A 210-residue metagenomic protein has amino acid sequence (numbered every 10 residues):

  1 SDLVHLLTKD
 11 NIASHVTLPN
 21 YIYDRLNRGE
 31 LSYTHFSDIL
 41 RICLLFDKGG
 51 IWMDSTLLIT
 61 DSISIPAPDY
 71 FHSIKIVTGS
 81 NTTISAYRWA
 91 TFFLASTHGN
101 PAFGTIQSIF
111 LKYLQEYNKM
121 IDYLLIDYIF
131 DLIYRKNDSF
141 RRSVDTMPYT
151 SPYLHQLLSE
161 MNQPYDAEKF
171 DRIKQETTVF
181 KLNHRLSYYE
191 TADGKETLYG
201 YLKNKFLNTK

Functional and structural regions predicted by a protein language model:
S1-S37, S55-K210: Glycosyltransferase-associated regions of secretory-pathway enzymes, highlighting luminal stem/catalytic domains
D38-G50: Small-residue hinge/turn detector
